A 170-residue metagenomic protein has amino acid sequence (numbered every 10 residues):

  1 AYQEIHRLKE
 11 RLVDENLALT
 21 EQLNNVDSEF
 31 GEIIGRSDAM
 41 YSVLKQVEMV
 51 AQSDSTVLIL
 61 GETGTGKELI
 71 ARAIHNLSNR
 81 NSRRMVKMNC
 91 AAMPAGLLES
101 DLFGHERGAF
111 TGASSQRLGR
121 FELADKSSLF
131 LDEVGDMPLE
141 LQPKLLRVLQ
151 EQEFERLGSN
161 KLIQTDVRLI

Functional and structural regions predicted by a protein language model:
A1-E21, G61: N-terminal accessory segments that target, anchor, or regulate ATP-driven/P-loop NTPase machines and associated
T20-I170: AAA+ ATPase active-site-proximal loops
